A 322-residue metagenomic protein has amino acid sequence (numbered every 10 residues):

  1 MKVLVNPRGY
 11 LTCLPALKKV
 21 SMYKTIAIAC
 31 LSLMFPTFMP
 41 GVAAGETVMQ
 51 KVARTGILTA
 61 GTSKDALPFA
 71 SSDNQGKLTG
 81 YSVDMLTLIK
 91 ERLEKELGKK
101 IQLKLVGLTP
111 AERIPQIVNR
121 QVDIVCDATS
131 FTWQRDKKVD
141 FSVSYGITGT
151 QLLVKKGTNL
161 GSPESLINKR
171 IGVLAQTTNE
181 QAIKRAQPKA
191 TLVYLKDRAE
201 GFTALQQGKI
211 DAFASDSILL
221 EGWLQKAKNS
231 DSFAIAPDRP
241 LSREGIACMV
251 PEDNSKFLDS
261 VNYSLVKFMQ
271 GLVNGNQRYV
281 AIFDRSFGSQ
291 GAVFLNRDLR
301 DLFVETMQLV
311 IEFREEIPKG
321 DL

Functional and structural regions predicted by a protein language model:
M1-M22: N-terminal secretory signal peptides that target proteins for export/translocation
I28-T37: Bacterial N-terminal signal peptides
G45-V125: Extracytoplasmic small-molecule ligand-binding "clamshell" domains of the periplasmic binding protein/Venus flytrap
T59-L67, L78-K95, S130, I147-R198 (+2 more regions): Bilobed "Venus flytrap"/periplasmic-binding protein-like clamshell domains and structurally analogous long
K64, G146-V154, S217, E221-L265 (+1 more regions): Periplasmic-binding protein-like
V83, T87-R92, E164, K169-R170 (+2 more regions): Extended ligand-binding regions for polar small-molecule ligands
T87, G98-S165, R239-P240, F303-R314 (+1 more regions): Acidic, polar ligand-binding/catalytic clefts
E112, C126-K138, A182-R185, A199 (+2 more regions): A ligand-binding cleft/hinge motif common to bilobed small-molecule-binding domains
